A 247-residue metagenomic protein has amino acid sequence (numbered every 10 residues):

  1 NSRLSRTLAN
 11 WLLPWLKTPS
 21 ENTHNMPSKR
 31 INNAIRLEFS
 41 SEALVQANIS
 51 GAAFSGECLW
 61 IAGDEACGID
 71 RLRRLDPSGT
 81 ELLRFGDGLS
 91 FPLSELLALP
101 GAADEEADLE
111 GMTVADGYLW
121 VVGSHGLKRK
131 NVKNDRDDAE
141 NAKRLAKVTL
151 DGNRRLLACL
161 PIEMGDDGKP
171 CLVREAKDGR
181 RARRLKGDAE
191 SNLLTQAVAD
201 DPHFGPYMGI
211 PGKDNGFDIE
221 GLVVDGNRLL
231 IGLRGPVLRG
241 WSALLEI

Functional and structural regions predicted by a protein language model:
S2-S5, S20: Intrinsically disordered, low-complexity segments enriched in small polar residues
M26-I247: Sequence/structural signature of beta-propeller domains
